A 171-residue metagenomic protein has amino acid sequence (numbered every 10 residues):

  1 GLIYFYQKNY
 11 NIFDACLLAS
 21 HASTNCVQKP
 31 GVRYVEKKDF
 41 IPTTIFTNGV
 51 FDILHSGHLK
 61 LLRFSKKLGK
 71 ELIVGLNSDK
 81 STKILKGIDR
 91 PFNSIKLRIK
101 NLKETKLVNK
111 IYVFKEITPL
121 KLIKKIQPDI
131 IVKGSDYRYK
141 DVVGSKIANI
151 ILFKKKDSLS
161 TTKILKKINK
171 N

Functional and structural regions predicted by a protein language model:
G1-E36: Conserved post-catalytic alpha-helical subdomain immediately downstream of the catalytic base and nucleotide-binding
F13, K37-N171: Nucleotidyltransferase catalytic core that binds NTPs
